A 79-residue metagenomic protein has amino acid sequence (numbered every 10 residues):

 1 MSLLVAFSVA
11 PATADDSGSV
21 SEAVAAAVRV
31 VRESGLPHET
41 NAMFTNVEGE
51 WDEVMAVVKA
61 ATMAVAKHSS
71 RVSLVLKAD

Functional and structural regions predicted by a protein language model:
M1-D79: Charge-rich, low-complexity N-terminal segments
